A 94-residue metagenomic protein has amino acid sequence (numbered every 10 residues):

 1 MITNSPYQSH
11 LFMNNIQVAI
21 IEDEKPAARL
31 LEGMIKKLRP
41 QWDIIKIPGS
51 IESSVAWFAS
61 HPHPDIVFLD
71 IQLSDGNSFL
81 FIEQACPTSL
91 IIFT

Functional and structural regions predicted by a protein language model:
M1-Q17: Non-catalytic signal-transmission and effector/linker regions of two-component phosphorelay proteins
E22: Conserved acidic carboxylate
K25-K46: Two-component/phosphorelay signaling modules centered on CheY-like receiver
E32, I47-I66: Acidic, metal-coordinating helix/loop segments flanking the phosphotransfer/catalytic sites of two-component signaling
D70: Active-site residues of response regulator receiver
S74: The feature encodes the CheY-like receiver
S78-T88: Short amphipathic alpha-helix used as the core "switch/output" element in two-component signaling
T88-T94: A short, hydrophobic beta-strand element within the central beta-sheet of small alpha/beta folds
